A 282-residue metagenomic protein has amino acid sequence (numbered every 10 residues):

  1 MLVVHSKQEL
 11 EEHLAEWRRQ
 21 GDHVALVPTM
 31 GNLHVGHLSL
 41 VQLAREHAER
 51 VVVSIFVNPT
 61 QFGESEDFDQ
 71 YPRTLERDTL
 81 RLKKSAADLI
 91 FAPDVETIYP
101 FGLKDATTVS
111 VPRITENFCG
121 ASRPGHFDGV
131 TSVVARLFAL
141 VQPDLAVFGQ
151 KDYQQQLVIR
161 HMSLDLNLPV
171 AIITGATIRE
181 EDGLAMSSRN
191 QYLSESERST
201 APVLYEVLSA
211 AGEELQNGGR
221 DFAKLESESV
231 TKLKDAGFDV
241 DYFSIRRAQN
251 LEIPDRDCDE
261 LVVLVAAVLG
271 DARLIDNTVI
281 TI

Functional and structural regions predicted by a protein language model:
L2-F238, R246, N250: Nucleotidyltransferase catalytic core that binds NTPs
S227-I282: Phosphate/ribose-recognition catalytic cores of enzymes acting on nucleotide-derived substrates
